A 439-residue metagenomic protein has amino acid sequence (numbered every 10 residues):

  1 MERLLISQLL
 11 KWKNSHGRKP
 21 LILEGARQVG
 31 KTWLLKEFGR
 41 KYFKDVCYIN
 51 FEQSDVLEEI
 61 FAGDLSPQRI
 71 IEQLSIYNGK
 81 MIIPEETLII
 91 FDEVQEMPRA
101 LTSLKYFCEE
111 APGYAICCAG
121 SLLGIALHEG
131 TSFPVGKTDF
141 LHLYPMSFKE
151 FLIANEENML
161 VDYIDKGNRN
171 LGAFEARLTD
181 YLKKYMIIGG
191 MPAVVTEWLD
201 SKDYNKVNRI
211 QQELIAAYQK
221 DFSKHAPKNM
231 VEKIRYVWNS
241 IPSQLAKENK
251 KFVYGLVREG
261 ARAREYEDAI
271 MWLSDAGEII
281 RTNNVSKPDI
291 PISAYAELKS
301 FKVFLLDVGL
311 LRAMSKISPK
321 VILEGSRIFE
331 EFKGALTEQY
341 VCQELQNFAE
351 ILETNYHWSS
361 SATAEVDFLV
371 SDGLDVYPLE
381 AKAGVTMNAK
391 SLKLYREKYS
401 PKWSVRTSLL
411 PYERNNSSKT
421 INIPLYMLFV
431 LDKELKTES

Functional and structural regions predicted by a protein language model:
M1-H16: Pre-Walker A adenine-sensing motif
L23: Hydrophobic anchor at the beta1->P-loop junction of P-loop NTPases
K31: Conserved lysine of the Walker
L34, F38: Hydrophobic positions on the alpha1 helix immediately C-terminal to the Walker A/P-loop
Q53-E85: Short glycine-rich substrate-engagement loop in P-loop NTPases that contacts/grips substrate
I90, A115-S121, H142: Structural recognition of the conserved hydrophobic beta-strand(s) that form the central parallel beta-sheet of P-loop
L127-K247: Interdomain motor-coupling "hinge/lid" segment immediately C-terminal to the ATP-binding subdomain of NTP-driven enzymes
T196-V370: Accessory nucleic acid-recognition modules appended to NTPase machines
